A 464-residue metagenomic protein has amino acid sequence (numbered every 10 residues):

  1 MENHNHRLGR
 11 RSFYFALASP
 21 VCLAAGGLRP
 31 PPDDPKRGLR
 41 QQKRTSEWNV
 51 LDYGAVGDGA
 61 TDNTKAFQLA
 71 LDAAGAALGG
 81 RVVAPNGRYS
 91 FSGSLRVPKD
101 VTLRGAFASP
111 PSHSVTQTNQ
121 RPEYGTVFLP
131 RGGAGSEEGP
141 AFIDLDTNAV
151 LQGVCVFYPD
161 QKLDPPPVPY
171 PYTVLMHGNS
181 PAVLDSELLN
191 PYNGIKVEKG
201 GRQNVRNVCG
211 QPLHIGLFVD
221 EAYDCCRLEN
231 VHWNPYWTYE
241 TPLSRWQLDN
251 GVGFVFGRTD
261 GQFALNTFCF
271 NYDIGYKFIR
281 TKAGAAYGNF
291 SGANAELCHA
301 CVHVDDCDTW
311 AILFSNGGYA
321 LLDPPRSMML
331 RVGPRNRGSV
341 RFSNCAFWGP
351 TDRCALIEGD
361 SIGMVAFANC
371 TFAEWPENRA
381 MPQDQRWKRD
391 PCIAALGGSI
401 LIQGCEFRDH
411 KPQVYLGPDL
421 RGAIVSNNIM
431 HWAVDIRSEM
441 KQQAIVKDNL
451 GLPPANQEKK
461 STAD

Functional and structural regions predicted by a protein language model:
E2-V21: N-terminal secretory signal peptides and thylakoid transit peptides that target proteins across membranes
G27-D52: C-terminal segment of N-terminal export signals and the immediately downstream linker at the start of the mature
V50-P85: Acidic Gly/Asp/Thr-rich repetitive segments characteristic of extracellular carbohydrate-active and adhesion proteins
Q68-A76, Y89-R104, P110-Q152, F157-S180 (+6 more regions): Extracellular beta-strand-rich solenoid/capping regions of secreted or surface-exposed proteins that bind or remodel
G79, S92-S94, S112-V115, A134 (+17 more regions): Short glycine/acidic-rich loop motifs that flank beta-strands on beta-rich extracellular proteins
G80, G87, G93, K99-V101 (+29 more regions): The right-handed parallel beta-helix/beta-solenoid scaffold, focusing on the short coil/turn and N-cap positions
P85, P98, R104-A106, Q152 (+31 more regions): Feature marks extracellular polysaccharide-active and adherence modules
P418-K460: Leucine-rich solenoid repeat scaffolds
